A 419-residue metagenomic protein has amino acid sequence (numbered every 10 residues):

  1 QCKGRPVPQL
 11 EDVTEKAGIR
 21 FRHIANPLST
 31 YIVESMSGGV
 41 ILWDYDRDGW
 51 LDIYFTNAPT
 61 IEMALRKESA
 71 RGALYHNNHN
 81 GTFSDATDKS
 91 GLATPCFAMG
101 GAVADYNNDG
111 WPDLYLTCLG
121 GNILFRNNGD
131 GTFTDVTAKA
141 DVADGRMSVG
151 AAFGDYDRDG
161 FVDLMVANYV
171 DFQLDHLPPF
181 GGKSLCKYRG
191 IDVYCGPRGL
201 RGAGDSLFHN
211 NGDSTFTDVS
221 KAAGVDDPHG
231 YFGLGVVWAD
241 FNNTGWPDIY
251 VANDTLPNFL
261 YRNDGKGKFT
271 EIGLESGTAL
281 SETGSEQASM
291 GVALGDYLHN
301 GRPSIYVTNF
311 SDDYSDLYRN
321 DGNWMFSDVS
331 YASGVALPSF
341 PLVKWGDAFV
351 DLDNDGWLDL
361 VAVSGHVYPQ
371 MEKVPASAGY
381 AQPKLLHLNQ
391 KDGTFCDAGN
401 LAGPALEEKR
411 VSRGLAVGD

Functional and structural regions predicted by a protein language model:
Q1-D419: Acidic, glycine/proline-rich Ca2+-coordinating loop motifs
